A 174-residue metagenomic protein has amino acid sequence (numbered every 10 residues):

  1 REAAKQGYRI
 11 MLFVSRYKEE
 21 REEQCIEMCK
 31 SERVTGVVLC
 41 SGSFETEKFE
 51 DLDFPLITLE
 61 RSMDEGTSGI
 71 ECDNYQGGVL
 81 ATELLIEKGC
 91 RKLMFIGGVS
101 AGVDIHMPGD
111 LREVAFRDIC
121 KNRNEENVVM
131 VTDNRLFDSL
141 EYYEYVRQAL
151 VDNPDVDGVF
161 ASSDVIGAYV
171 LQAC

Functional and structural regions predicted by a protein language model:
E2-Y8, Q24-S31, D51-T58, S62-C174: Bacterial carbohydrate/catabolite-sensing allosteric modules
A4-E45: Central regulatory/effector-binding core of bacterial HTH transcription factors
F44-T46, I166-G167: Glycine-rich nucleotide phosphate-binding loop and flanking beta-alpha elements of Rossmann-like dinucleotide-binding
